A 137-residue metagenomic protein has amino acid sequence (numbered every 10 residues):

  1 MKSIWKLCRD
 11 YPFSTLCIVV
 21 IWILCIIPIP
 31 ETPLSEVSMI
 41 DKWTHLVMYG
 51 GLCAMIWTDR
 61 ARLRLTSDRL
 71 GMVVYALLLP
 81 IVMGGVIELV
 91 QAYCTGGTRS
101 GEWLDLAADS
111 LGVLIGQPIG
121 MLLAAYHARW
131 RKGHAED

Functional and structural regions predicted by a protein language model:
M1-L104, S110-D137: Bulky hydrophobic segments
